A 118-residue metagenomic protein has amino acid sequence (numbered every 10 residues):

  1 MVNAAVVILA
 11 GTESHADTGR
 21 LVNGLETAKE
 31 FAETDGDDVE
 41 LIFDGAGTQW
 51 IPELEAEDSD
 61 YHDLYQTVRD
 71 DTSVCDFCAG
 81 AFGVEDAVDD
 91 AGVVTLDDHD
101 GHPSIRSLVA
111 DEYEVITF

Functional and structural regions predicted by a protein language model:
N3, D37-E40, D71: Residues at the starts of beta-strands that form the adenosine-phosphate
A5-V22, T48-E53: Short, glycine-rich nucleotide/cofactor-binding loops
V6, L41-F43, V74: Structural beta-sheet core signal
G19-T34: Histidine-anchored nucleotide/phosphate-binding helix
A32-Q49: Small/aliphatic-rich secondary-structure junction motif
A56-D86: A glycine-rich helix N-cap at a beta->alpha junction
D71, F82, A91-V94, D98-I105: A short aromatic-anchored loop/beta-hairpin motif
S107-F118: C-terminal binding/interaction regions
